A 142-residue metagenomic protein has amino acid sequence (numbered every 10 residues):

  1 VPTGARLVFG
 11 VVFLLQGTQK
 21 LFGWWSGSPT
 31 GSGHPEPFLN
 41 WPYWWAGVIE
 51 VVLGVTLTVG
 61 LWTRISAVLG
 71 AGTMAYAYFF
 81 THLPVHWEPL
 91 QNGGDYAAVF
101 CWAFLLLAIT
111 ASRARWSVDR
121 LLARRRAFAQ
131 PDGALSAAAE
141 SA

Functional and structural regions predicted by a protein language model:
V1-F22, N40-V48, V52, V59-A142: Extended, low-polarity transmembrane helix blocks
W25: Short, flexible helix/strand-to-coil boundary loops that buttress conserved ligand/catalytic motifs in alpha/beta
S28-N40: Perimembrane loop-to-helix junctions flanking transmembrane segments
